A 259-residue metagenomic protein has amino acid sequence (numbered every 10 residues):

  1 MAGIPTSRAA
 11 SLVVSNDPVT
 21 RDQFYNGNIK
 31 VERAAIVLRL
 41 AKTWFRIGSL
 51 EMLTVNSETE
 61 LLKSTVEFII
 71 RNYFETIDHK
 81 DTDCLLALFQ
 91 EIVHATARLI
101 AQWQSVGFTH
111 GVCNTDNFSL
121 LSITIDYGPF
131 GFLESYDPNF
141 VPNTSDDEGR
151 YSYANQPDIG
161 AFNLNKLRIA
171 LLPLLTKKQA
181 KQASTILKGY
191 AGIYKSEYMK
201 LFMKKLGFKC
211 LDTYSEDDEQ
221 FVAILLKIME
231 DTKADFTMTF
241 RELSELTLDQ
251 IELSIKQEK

Functional and structural regions predicted by a protein language model:
M1-T82, L121-I125, Y151, A161-L164: Conserved ATP-binding subdomain of kinase catalytic cores across diverse folds
G3, I92-V106: Conserved kinase catalytic-core helix
A9-V13, N114-N117, A183-K188: Beta-strand segments within the central parallel beta-sheet cores of soluble alpha/beta enzyme folds
G27, V31, S105-H110, N114-P173: Catalytic activation segment of kinase domains across protein kinase-like and atypical kinase folds
S64, F68, R98, Q102 (+2 more regions): Alpha-helical scaffold segments in soluble metabolic enzymes
E148-K259: Regulatory N- and C-terminal appendages and interdomain linkers associated with kinase/kinase-like NTP transferase
